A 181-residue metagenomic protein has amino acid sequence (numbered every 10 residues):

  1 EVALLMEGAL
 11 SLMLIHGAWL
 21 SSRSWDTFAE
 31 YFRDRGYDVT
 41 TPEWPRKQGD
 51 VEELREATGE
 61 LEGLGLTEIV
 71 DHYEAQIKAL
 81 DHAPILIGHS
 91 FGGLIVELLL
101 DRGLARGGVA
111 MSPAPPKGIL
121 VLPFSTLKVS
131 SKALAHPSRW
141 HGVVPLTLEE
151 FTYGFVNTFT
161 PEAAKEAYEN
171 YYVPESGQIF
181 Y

Functional and structural regions predicted by a protein language model:
G17-L20: Active-site glycine-rich loops that stabilize anionic/oxyanionic intermediates across multiple enzyme folds
T27, L98-L99: Active-site signature of alpha/beta-hydrolase-fold catalytic machinery across serine- and Asp/Cys-nucleophile hydrolases
R33-R55: Conserved alpha/beta-hydrolase
T67-P84: Conserved acidic catalytic loop of the alpha/beta-hydrolase fold
I87-G92, V96: Gly/Ala-rich beta-loop-alpha elbow adjacent to hydrolase catalytic centers
L104-H141, I179-Y181: Flexible "cap/lid" loop of the alpha/beta hydrolase fold
H141-Y181: Alpha/beta-hydrolase
